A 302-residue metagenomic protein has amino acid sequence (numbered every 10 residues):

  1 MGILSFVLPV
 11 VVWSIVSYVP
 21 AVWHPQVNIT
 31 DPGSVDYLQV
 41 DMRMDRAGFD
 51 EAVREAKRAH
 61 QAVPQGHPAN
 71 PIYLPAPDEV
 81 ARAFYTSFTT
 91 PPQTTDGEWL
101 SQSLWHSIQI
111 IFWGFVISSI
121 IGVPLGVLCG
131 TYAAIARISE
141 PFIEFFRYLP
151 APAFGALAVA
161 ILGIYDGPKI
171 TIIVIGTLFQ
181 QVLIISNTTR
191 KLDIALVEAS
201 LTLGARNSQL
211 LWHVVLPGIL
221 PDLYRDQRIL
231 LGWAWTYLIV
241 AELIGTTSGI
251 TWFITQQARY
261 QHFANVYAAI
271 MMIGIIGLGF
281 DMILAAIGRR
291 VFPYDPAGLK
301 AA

Functional and structural regions predicted by a protein language model:
M1-P25: N-terminal signal-anchor/first transmembrane alpha helix
A21-V116: Periplasmic/extracellular loop-to-transmembrane helix junction in inner-membrane transport proteins
Q102, H106-I110, A160-Q181, I219 (+1 more regions): Loop-to-helix entry region at the N-terminal start of transmembrane alpha-helices in multi-pass membrane transporters
W113-I143: Transmembrane-helix boundary motif in ABC transporter permease subunits
E140-Q180, N187-T188: Generic hydrophobic transmembrane alpha-helix motif, especially the helices
I175, S208-A241, Y267-A268, M272 (+1 more regions): Transmembrane alpha-helices
Q180-Y224: Short cytoplasmic-facing helical segments at TM-TM junctions of multi-pass membrane proteins
R190, R225, A268-A302: C-terminal transmembrane helix and the adjacent membrane-cytosol boundary/short C-terminal tail of inner/organellar
